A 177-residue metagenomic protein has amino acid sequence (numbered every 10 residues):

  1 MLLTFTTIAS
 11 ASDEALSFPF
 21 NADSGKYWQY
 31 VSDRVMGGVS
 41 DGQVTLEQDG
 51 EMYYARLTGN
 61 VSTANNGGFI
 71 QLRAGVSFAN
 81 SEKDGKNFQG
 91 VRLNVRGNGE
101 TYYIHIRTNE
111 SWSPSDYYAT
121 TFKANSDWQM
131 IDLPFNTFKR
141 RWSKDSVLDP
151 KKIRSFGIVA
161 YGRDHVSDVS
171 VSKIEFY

Functional and structural regions predicted by a protein language model:
T4-T7: N-terminal signal peptide c-region/cleavage motif recognized by signal peptidases
A9-Y177: Beta-rich carbohydrate-recognition modules and glycan-binding surfaces
